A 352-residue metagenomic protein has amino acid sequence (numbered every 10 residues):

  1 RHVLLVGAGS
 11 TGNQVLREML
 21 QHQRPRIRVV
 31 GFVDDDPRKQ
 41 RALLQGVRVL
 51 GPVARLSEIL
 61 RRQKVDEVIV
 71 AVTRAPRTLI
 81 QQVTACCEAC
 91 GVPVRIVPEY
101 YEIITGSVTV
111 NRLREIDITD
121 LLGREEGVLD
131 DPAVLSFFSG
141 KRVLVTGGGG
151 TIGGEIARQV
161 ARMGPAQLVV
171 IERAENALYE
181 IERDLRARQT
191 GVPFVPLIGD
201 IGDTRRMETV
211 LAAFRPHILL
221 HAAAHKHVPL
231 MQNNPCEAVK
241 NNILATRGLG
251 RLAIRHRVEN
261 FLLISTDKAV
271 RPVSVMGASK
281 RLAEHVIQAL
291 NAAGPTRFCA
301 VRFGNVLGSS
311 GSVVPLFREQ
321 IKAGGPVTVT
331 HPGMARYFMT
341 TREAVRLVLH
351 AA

Functional and structural regions predicted by a protein language model:
R1-T105, N176-E182, A187-T190, F194-V195 (+1 more regions): A solvent-exposed beta-alpha-beta segment
V53, R77-R142, G149, I254: Flexible, Lys/Arg-rich cytosolic regulatory linkers and terminal tails that connect or flank
L60, K64-D66, P165-A166, L211-L220 (+2 more regions): Proline-aspartate-enriched helix->loop->beta-strand connector
C90, H221, H225-E284, A289-N291: Conserved Rossmann-fold NAD(P)-dependent oxidoreductase catalytic core, especially the SDR/UDP-sugar
N111-E115, T119, G123-R215: N-terminal Rossmann/SDR dinucleotide-binding element
T146, I171, L219-A223, F261-T266 (+1 more regions): SDR active-site strand-loop-helix element
R186, R251-I254, V275-G277, R281-A352: NAD(P)-dependent short-chain dehydrogenase/reductase
P196, A238, F298-V301: Hydrophobic/aromatic anchor residues within beta-strands of the central parallel beta-sheet of Rossmann-like
